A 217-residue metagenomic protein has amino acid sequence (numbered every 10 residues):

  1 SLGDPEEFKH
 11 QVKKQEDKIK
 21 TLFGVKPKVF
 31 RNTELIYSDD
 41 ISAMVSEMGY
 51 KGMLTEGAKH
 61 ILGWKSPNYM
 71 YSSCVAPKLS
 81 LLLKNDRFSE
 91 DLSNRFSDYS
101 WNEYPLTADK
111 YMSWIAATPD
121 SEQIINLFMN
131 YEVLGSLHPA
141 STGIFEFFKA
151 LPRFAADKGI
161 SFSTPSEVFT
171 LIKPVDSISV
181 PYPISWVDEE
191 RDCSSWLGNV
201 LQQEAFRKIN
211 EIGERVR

Functional and structural regions predicted by a protein language model:
S1-E34, P77-S97, E122, N126 (+1 more regions): Metal-dependent polysaccharide deacetylase catalytic core of the NodB/CE4 family, i.e., the active-site-bearing domain
L2, S38-S46, G63-P67, S136-T142 (+1 more regions): A short acidic (Asp/Glu
P5-K13, V25, S46-P67, Y71-L82: Acidic, His- and aromatic-enriched active-site or binding-groove loops in soluble protein domains that engage sugars
P5-K9, K13, N102-D109, F145: Non-membrane alpha-helical structural segments and their capping/turn regions in soluble enzymes
K9-E16, S42, M112-A116, F148-P152: Generic structural signal for well-ordered alpha-helices, preferentially at hydrophobic/aromatic core positions
D17-K26, E47-K51, A117-E122, D157-G159: Secondary-structure boundary elements
F30-Y37, A58, S166-F169: Short, solvent-exposed turn/loop segments enriched in Gly/Ser/Thr/Pro and often Arg
Y69-Y71, V75-L79, L83-D86, D98-W101 (+1 more regions): Active-site and substrate-binding clefts of carbohydrate-active enzymes
